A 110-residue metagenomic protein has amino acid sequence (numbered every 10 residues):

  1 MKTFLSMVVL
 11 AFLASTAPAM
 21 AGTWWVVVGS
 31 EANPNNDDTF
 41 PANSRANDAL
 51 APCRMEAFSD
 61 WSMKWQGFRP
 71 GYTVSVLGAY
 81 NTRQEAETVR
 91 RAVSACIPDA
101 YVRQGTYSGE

Functional and structural regions predicted by a protein language model:
M1-F4: Positively charged n-region of N-terminal signal peptides that target proteins for export
S6-S15: Bacterial N-terminal signal peptides
A17-E110: Acidic/polar low-complexity segments and flexible, solvent-exposed patches
